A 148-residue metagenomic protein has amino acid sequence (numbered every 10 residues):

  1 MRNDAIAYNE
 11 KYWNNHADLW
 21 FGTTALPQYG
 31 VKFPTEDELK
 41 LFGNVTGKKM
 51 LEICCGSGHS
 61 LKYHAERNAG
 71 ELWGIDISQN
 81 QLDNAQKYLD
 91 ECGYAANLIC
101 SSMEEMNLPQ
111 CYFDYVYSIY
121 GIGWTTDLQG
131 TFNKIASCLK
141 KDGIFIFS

Functional and structural regions predicted by a protein language model:
M1-T23: N-terminal, positively charged/glycine-rich alpha-helical extensions of SAM-dependent methyltransferases
A25-K48: Conserved alpha-helix/loop element of class I SAM-dependent methyltransferases that forms part of the SAM/SAH-binding
L51-E105: Class I SAM-dependent methyltransferase SAM/SAH-binding core
N107-V116: A short acidic, Gly/Pro-enriched loop at the edge of an enzyme's catalytic core that lines a small-molecule cofactor
Y120-G121: Short catalytic micro-motifs in class I SAM-dependent methyltransferases
Q129-I144: A short glycine-rich, Lys/Arg-flanked "PGG" loop and its adjoining helix->strand segment in the class I
I146-S148: Alpha/beta-hydrolase-fold catalytic nucleophile elbow
